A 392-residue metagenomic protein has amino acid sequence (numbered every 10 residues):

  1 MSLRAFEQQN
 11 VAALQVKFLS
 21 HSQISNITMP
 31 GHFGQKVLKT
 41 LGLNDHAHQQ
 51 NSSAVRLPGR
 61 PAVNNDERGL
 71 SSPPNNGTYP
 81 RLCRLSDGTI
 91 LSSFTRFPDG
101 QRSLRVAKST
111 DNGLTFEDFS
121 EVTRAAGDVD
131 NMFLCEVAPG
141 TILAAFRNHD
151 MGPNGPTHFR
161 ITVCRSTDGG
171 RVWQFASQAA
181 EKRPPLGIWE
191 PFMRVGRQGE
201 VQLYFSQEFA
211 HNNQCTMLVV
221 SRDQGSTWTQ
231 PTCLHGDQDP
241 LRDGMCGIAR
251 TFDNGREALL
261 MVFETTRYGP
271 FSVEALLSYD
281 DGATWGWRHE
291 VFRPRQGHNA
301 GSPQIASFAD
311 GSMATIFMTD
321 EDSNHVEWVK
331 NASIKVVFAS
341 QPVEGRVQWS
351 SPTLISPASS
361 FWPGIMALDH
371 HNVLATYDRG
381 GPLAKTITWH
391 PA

Functional and structural regions predicted by a protein language model:
M1-V55: Low-complexity, intrinsically disordered flanking regions
V37, G42-A392: Asp-box/BNR beta-propeller blade signature and adjacent active/binding-site loops in extracellular glycan-interacting
